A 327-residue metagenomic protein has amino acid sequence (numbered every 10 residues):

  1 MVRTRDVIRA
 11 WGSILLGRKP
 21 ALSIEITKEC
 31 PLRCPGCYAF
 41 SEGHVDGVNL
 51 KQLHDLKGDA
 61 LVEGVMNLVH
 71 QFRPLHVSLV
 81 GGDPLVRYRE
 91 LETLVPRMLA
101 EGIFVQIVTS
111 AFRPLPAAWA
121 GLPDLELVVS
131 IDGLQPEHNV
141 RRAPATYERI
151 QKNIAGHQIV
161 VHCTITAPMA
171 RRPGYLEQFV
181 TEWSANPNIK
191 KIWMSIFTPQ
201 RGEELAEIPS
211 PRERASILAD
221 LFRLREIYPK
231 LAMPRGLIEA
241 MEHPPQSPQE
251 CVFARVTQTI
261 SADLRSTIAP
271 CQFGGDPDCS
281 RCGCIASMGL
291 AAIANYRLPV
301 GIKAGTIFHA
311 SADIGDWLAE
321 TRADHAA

Functional and structural regions predicted by a protein language model:
M1-A118, H309-G315: Conserved alpha-helical substructure of the radical SAM core
R18-P20, P248-E250, I260-A327: Flexible mid-to-C-terminal extensions adjoining Fe-S/redox cofactors in radical SAM and related proteins
I24, K28-P31, P245, F273-D276: Processing junctions and N-termini across compartments
S41, G81, I131, I196 (+1 more regions): Residues that line or immediately flank small-molecule/substrate-binding pockets and catalytic motifs
V48, E101, D124-Q258, P270 (+1 more regions): Radical SAM enzyme [4Fe-4S]-AdoMet core and its adjacent flexible, acidic and glycine-rich loops/tails across
Q71, G121, A185-N186, D276: Alpha-helix termination/capping residues and helix-transition junctions
V105-S110, T257, S266-I268: Short, hydrophobic beta-strand segments that form beta-sheet elements in well-ordered domains
